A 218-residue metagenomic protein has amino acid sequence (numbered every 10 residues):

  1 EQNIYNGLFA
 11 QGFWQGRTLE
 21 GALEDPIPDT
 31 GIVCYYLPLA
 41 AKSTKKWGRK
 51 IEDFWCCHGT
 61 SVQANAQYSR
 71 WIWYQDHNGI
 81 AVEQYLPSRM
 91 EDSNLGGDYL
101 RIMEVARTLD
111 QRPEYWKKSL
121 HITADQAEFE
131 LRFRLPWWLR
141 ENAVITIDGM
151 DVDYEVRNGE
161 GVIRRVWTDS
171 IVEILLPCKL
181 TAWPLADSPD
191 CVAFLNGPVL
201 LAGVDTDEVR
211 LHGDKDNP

Functional and structural regions predicted by a protein language model:
E1-L135, R140-N142: Aromatic (Trp/Tyr) and acidic
Q11-G12, G16-G21, L176-P218: Glycine/proline-rich low-complexity spacer/linker segments in large multi-domain proteins
S88, P136, R157-E160, T206-R210: A short, sequence-level motif marking secondary-structure junctions
H121-T123, V162-R164, L175: Generic structural detector for well-ordered beta-strands
D125, D148-M150, L195-G197: Short strand-coil-strand connectors
A127, T168-S170: A glycine-anchored, Pro-Gly-centered beta-turn/N-cap motif
L135, S170-L180: Short, hydrophobic/aromatic-enriched beta-strand segments in well-ordered soluble domains
R140-R165, L180-P189: Solvent-exposed beta-strand/loop surfaces of large extracellular or lumenal domains
